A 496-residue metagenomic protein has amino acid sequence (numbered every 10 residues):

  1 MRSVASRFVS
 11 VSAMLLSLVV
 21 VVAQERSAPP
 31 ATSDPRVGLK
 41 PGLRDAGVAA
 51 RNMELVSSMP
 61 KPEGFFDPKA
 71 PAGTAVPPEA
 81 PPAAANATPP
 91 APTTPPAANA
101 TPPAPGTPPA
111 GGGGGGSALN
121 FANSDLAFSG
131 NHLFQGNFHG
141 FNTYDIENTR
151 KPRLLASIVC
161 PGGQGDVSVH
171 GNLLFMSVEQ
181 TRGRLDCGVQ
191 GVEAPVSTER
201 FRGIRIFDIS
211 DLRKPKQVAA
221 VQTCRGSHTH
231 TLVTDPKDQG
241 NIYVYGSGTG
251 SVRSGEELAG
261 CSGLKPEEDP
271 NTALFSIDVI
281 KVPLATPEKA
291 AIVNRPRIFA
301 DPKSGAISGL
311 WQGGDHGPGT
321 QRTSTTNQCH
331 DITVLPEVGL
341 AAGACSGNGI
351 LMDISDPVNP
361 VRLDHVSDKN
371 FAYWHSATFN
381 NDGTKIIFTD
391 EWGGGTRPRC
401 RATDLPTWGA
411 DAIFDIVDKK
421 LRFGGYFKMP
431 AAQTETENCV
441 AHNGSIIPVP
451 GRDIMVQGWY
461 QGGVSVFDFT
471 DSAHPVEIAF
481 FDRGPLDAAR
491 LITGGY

Functional and structural regions predicted by a protein language model:
M1-S6: N-terminal secretory signal peptides that target proteins for export/translocation
V9-V20: Bacterial N-terminal signal peptides
Q24-Y496: Feature marking well-ordered beta-strand scaffolds used for ligand recognition
